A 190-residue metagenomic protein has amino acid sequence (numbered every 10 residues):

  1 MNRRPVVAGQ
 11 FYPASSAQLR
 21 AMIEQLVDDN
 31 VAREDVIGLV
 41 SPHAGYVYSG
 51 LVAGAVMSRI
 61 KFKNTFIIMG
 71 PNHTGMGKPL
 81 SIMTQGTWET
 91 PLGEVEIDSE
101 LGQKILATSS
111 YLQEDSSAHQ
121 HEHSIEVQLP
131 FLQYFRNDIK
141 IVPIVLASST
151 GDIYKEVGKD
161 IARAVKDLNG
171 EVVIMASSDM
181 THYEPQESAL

Functional and structural regions predicted by a protein language model:
N2-L190: Active-site histidine-anchored catalytic micro-motif
